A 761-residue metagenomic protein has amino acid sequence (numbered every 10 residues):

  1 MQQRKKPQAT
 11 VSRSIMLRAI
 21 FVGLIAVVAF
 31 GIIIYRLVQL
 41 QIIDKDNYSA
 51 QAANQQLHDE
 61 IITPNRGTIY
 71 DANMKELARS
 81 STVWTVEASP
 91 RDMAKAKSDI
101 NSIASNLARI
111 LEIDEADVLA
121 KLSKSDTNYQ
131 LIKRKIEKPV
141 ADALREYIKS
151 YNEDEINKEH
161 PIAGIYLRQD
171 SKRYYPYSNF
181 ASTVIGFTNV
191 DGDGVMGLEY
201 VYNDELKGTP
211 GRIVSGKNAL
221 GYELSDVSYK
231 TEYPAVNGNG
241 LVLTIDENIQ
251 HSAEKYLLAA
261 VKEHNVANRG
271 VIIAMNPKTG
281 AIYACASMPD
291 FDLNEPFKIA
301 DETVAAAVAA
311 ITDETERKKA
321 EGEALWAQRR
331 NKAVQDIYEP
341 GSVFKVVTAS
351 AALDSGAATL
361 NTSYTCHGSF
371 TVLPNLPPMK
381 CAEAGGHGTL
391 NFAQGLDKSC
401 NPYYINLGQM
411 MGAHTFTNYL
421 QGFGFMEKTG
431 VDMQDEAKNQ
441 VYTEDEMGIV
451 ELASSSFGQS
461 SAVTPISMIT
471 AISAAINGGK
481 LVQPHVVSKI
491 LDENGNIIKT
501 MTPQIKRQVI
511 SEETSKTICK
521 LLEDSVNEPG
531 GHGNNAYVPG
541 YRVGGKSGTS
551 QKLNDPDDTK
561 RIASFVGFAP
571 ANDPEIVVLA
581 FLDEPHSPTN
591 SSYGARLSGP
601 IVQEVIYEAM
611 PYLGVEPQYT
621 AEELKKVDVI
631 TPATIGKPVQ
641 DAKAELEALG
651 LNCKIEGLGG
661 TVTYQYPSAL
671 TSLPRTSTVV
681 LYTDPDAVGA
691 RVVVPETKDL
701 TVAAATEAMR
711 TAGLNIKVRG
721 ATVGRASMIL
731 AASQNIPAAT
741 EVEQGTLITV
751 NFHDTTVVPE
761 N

Functional and structural regions predicted by a protein language model:
M1-A306, I337, H414-Q421, D555-P556 (+5 more regions): Periplasmic/cell-envelope proteins involved in peptidoglycan metabolism and beta-lactam response
Q2, A78, N218-Y233, I245 (+2 more regions): Beta-lactam-recognizing serine transpeptidase/beta-lactamase-like catalytic domain environment
I62-N65, A72, R79-V83, T127 (+26 more regions): Extracytoplasmic
V86-P90, A284, V566, E575-S591 (+1 more regions): Short, well-ordered beta-strand elements
A88-P90, Q169, G186-T188, N276 (+5 more regions): Flexible glycine-/small-residue-rich
D117-T127, V266-T279, T365-H367, E436 (+4 more regions): Acidic/histidine-enriched alpha-helical segments
D170, Y256, R269, V334 (+5 more regions): Short beta-alpha junctions and helix-cap segments that line functional grooves
M501, G540, A580-N761: Ligand-recognition elements built from short beta-strands and adjacent flexible loops
